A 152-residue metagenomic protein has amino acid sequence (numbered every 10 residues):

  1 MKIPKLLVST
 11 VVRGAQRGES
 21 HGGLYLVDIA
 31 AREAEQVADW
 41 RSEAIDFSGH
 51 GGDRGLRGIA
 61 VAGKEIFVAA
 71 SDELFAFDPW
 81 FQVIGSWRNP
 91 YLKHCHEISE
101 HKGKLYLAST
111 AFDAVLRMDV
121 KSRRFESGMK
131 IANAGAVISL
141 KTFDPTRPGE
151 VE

Functional and structural regions predicted by a protein language model:
K2-H21, D53-L56, S139-E152: Short, conserved, GDST-rich strand-edge loop motifs in beta-rich repeat architectures
K2-L6, G63-K64, K102-K104: Short coil/turn segments that connect the beta-strands within blades of beta-propeller domains
V8-H21, D28, F67-S71, L107-F112: Conserved beta-strand positions in repeat-built beta-propeller and related beta-rich domains
L24, L74-A76, D113-R117: Structural signal for beta-propeller blades
I29-R32, D78-Q82, D119-R123: Short loop/turn segments that connect beta-strands within beta-propeller blades
A34-G52, R88-Y91, R124-E152: Surface-exposed loop and turn segments in beta-propeller and other repeat-based domains that flank or scaffold
Q36-E100: Blade-loop segments of beta-propeller domains
R88-R123, S127: Long, hydrophobic, well-ordered secondary-structure blocks that form the structural core and pocket-lining surfaces
